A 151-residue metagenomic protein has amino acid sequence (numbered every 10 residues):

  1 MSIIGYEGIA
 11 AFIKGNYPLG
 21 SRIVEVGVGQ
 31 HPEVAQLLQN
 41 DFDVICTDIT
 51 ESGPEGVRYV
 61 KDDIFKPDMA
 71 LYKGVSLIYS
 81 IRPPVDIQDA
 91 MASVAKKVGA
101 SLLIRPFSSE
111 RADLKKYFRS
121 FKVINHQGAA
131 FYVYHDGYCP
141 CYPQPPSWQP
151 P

Functional and structural regions predicted by a protein language model:
M1-S21: S-adenosyl-L-methionine
L19-Q30: Conserved class I S-adenosyl-L-methionine
V28-H31, R82-D86: Short beta->alpha connector loops
Q30-F42: Conserved SAM-binding loop of SAM-dependent methyltransferases across substrates and taxa, primarily the Class I
D43-I49: Conserved SAM-binding motif I beta-strand of class I
E55-P67: Conserved SAM-binding strand-loop segment of SAM-dependent methyltransferases
M69-L77: A short acidic, Gly/Pro-enriched loop at the edge of an enzyme's catalytic core that lines a small-molecule cofactor
D86-P143: C-terminal substrate-binding/active-site "lid" region of AdoMet-derived donor-dependent transferases
